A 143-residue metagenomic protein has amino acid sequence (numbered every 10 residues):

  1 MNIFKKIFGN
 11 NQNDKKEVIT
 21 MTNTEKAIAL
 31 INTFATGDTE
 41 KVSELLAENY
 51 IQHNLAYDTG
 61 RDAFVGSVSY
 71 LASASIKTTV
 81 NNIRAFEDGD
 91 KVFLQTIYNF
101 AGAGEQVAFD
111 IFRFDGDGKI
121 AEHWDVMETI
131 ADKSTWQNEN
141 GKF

Functional and structural regions predicted by a protein language model:
N2-F143: C-terminal and inter-domain tail/linker signature
